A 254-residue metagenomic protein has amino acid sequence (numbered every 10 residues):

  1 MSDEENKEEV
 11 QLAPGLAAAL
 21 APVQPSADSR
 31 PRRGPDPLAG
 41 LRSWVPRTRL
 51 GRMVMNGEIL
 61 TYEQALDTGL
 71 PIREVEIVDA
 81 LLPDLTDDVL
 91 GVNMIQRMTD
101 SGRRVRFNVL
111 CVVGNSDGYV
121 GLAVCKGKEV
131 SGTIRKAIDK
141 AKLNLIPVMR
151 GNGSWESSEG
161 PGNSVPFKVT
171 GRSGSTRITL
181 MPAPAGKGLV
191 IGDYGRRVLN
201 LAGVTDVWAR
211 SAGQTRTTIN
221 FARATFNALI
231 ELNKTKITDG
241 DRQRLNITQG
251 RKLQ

Functional and structural regions predicted by a protein language model:
M1-Q254: Ribosome-associated RNA-binding proteins
